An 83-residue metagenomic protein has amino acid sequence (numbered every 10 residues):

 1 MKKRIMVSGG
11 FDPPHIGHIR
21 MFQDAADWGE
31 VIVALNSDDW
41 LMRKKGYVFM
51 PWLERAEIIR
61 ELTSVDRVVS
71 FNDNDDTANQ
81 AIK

Functional and structural regions predicted by a protein language model:
M1-K83: Nucleotidyltransferase catalytic core that binds NTPs
